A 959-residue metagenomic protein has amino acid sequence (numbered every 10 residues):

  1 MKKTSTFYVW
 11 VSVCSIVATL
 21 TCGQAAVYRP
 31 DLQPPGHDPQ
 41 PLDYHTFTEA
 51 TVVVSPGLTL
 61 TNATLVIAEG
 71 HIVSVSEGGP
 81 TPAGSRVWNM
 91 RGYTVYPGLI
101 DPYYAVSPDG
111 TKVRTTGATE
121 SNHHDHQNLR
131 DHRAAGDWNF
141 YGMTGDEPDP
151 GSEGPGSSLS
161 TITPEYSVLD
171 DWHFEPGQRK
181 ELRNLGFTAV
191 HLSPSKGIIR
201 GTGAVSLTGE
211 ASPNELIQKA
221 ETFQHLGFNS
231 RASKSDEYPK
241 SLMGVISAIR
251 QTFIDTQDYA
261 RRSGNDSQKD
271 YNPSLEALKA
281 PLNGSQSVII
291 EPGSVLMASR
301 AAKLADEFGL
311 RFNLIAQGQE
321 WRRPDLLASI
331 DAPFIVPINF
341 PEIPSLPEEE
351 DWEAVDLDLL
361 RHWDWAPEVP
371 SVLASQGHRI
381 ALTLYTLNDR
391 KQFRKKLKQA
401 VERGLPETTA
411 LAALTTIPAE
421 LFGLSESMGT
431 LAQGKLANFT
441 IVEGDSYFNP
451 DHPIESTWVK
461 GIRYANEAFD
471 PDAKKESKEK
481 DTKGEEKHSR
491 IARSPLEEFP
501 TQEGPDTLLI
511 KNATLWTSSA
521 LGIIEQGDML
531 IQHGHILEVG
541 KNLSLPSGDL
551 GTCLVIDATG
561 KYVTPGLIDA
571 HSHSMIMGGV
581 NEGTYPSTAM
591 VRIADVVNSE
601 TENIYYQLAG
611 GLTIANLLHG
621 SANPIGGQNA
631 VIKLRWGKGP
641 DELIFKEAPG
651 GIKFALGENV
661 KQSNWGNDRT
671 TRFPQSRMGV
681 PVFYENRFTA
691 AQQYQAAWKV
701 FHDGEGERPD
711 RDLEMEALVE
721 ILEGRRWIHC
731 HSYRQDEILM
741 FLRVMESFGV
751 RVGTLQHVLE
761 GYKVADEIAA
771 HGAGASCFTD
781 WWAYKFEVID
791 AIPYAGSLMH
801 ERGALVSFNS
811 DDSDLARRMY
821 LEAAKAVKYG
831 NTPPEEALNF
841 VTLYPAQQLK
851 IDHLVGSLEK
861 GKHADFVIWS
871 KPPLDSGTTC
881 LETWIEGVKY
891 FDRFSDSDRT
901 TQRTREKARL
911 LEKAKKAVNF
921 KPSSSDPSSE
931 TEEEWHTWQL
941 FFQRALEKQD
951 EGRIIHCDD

Functional and structural regions predicted by a protein language model:
W10-T21: Bacterial N-terminal signal peptides
R29-D43, P56-D101, P108-T119, T501 (+1 more regions): Histidine-rich, glycine-flanked metal-binding segment
P35-G36, P41, S157, E165 (+10 more regions): His/Asp/Glu-enriched, well-ordered alpha-helical/loop segment that forms or immediately abuts the divalent-metal
A50, A432-K475, A513, E859-R903: C-terminal cap of metal-dependent C-N hydrolases
Y93-L185, V190-S193, C553, A558-P624 (+2 more regions): Metal-associated gating/positioning segment near the N- to mid-region
G110-P155, Q257-K269, P341, E349-A354 (+5 more regions): Intrinsically disordered, low-complexity segments enriched in small/polar residues
W172-F312, A316-Q319, P450-I454, V459-K483 (+6 more regions): Polyanionic/metal-chelating signatures
A305-R311, A328-I335, G377-R379, M745-V752 (+2 more regions): Glycine-enriched alpha-helix->loop->beta-strand junction motifs that scaffold or abut catalytic
